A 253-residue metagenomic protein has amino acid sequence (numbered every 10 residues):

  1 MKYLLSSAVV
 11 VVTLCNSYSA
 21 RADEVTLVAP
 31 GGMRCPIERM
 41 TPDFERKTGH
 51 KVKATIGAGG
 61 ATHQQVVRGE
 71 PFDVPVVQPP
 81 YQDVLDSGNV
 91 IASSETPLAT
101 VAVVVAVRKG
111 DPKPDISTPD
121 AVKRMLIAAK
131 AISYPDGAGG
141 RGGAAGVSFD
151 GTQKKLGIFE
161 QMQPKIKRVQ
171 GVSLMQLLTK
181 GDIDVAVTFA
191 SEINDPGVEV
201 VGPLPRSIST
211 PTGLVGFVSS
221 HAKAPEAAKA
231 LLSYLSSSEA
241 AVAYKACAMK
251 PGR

Functional and structural regions predicted by a protein language model:
M1-K2: N-terminal secretory signal peptides that target proteins for export/translocation
S6-N16: Bacterial N-terminal signal peptides
N16-A22: Sec/Tat signal peptide C-region and signal peptidase I cleavage site
A22-E70, V77-G88, S94-V101, V107-R253: Exported/periplasmic ABC-transporter solute-binding proteins
